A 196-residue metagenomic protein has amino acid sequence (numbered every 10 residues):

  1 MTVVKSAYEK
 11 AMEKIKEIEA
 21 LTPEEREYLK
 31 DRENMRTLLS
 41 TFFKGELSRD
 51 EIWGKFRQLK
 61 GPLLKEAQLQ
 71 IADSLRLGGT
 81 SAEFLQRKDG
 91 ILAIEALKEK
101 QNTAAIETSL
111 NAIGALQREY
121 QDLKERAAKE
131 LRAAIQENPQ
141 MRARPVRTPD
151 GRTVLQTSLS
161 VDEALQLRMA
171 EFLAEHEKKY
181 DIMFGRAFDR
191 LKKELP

Functional and structural regions predicted by a protein language model:
M1-L63: Leu/Val/Ala/Ile-rich N-terminal alpha-helices, chiefly Sec-type signal peptides and the beginnings
K5, E17, T22, S48 (+4 more regions): Alpha-helix initiation/capping motif
K16, I91-I94, K98, N102-A105 (+4 more regions): A generic structural signal for ordered alpha-helices
N34-L39, P62, Q140-R147, G151 (+2 more regions): Short amphipathic alpha-helical patches
T37-L131, I135: Long amphipathic alpha-helical segments with strong coiled-coil/leucine-zipper propensity
L123-D162: Amphipathic protein-protein interaction modules
T153-P196: Alpha-helical oligomerization segments
